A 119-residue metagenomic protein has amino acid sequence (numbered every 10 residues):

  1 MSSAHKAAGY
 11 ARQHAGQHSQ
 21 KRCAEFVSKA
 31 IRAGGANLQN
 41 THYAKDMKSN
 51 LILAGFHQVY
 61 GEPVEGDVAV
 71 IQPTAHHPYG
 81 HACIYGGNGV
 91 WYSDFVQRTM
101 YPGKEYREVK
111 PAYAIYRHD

Functional and structural regions predicted by a protein language model:
M1-A15, L53-A54, E65, K104-D119: Non-catalytic ligand/cofactor/substrate-binding and regulatory segments of enzyme domains
M1-T41: N-terminal capping segments
K6, K21, K29, K45-K48 (+2 more regions): Context-gated lysine
Q39-G103: ...with weaker cross-activation on analogous glycine-rich loops/strands in unrelated enzymes
